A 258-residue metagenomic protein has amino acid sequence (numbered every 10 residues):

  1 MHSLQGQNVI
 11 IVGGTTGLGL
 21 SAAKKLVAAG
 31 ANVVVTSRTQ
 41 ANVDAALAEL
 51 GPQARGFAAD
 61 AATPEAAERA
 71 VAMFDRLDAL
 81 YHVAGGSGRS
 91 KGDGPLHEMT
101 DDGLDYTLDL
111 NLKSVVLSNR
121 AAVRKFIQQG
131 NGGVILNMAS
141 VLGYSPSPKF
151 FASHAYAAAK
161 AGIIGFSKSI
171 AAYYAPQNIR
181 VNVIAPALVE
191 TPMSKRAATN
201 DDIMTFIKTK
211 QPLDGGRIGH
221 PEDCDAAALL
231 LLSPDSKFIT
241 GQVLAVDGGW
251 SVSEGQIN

Functional and structural regions predicted by a protein language model:
T15-G17: Conserved glycine-rich cofactor-binding loop
G86, L136-G162, S167-K168, A172-P176 (+1 more regions): Catalytic loop of short-chain dehydrogenase/reductase
K91-L96, T100-L108, I207-T209: Substrate-binding pocket helix/loop in short-chain dehydrogenase/reductase
N119-R120, K168: A short, exposed helix-loop element centered on a Lys and neighboring polar residues
A175, R180, I239-G241: Short, small/polar-rich loop/turn modules that mediate ligand/substrate recognition or access, typified
P212-C224, D235: A conserved structural motif in NAD(P)-dependent oxidoreductases
L229, T240-N258: Short C-terminal tail/terminal secondary-structure segment of NAD(P)H-dependent dehydrogenase/reductase domains
